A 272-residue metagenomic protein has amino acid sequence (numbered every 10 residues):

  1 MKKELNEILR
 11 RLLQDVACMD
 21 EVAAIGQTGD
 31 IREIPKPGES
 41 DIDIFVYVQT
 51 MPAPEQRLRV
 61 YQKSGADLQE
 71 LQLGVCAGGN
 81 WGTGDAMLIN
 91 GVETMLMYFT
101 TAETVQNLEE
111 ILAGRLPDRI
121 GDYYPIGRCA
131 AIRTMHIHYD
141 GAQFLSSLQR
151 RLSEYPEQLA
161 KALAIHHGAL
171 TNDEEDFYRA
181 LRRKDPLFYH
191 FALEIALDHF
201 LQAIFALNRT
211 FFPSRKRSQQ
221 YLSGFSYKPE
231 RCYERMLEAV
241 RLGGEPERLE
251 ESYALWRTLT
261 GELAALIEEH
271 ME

Functional and structural regions predicted by a protein language model:
M1-L5: N-terminal regions immediately upstream of nucleotidyltransferase
L12-A53: Active-site nucleotide-donor binding segment shared across nucleotidyl transfer reactions
R32-E33, T101, T210-F212: Short, solvent-exposed loop/turn segments at secondary-structure junctions
P52-E55, E103: Short, charged/polar, Gly/Pro-enriched secondary-structure boundary elements
R57-S64: Short amphipathic alpha-helices in soluble, non-transmembrane regions that often serve as interface/regulatory elements
S64-L181: Conserved NTP/Mg2+-binding pocket subregion across the NTase superfamily
A142-E272: Conserved nucleotidyltransferase catalytic core and NTase-mimicking acidic/glycine-rich helix/loop elements in nucleic
